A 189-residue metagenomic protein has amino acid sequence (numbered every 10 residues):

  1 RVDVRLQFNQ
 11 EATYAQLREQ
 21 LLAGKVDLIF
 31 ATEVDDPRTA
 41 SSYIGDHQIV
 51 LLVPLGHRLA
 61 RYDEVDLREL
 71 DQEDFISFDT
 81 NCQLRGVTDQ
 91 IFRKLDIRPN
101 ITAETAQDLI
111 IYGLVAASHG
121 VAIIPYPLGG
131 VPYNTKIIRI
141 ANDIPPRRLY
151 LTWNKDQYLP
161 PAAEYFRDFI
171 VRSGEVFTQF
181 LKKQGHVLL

Functional and structural regions predicted by a protein language model:
R1-D36, T105: Central regulatory/effector-binding core of bacterial HTH transcription factors
D3-F8, R98-T102, R148-Y150: Residues at or immediately flanking beta-strands
F8, L28-F30, L51-L52, F75 (+4 more regions): Generic preference for hydrophobic
T13-L17, L22-K25, N81-I138: Hydrophobic hinge/microswitch elements
G24-K25, Y43, E69, D74 (+3 more regions): Conserved functional loop/turn residues at catalytic and ligand-binding sites
P37-Y43, H47-Q48, Y62, L109-D156: Beta-alpha-beta core module
T39-F75: Flexible hinge/capping segments at coil-to-helix
D74-L95, L159-D168, G174-G185: Secondary-structure junction motif
